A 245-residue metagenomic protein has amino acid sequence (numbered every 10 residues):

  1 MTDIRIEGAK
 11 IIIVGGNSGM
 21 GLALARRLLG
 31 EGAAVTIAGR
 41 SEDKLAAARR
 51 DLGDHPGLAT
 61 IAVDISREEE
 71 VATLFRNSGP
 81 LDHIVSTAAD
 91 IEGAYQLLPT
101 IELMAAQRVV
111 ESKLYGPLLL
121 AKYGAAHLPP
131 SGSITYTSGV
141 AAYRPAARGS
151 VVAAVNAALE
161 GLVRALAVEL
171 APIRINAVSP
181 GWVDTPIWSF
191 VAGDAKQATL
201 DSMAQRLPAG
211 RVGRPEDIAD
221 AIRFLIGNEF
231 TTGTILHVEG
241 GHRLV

Functional and structural regions predicted by a protein language model:
N17-S18: Conserved glycine-rich cofactor-binding loop
E31-A47: Conserved glycine-rich Rossmann-like NAD(P)H-binding loop of the short-chain dehydrogenase/reductase
L52-E69: Rossmann-fold cofactor-recognition segment
V85-Y95, G240-G241: Conserved NAD(P)H cofactor-binding loop of Rossmann-fold oxidoreductase domains
D90, L97-V110, L114-L120, S131-A171 (+1 more regions): Catalytic loop of short-chain dehydrogenase/reductase
E160, E169-T185, T231-V238: Conserved Rossmann-fold SDR core element
K196-D217: Catalytic Tyr-x(3-8)-Lys segment
R211-V238, R243: C-terminal substrate-recognition "lid" of short-chain dehydrogenase/reductases
